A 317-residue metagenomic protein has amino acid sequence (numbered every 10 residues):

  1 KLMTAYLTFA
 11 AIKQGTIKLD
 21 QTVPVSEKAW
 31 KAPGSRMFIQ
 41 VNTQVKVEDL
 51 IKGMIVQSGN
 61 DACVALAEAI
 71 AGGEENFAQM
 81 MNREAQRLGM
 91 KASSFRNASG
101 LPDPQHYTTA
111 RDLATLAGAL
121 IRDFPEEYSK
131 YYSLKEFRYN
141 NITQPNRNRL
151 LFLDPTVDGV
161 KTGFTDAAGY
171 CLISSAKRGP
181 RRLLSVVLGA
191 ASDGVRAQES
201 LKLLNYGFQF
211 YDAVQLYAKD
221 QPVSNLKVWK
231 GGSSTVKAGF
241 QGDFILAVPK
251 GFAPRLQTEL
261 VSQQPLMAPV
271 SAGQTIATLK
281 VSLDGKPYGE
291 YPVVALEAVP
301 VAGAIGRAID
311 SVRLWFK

Functional and structural regions predicted by a protein language model:
L2-A114, G118-D123, F137: Active-site-adjacent loops and short helices of periplasmic peptidoglycan-processing enzymes
M90-K91, P102-Y107, R111-K317: Domain-terminus/edge residues, biased toward the C-terminal soluble/receptor-binding domains of extracytoplasmic
